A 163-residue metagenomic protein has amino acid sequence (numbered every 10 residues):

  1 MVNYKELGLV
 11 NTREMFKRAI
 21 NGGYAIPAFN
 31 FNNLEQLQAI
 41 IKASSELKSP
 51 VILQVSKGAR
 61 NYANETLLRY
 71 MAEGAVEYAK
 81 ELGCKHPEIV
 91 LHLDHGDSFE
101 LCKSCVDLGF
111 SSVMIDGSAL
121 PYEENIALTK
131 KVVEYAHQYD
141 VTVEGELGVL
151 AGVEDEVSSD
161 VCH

Functional and structural regions predicted by a protein language model:
M1-P27, G74-V76, K80-G83: N-terminal amphipathic alpha-helix/helix-capping segment at the start of soluble metabolic enzymes
V2, Y24, Q54-E65, S111-L128 (+1 more regions): Glycine-rich tight-turn/loop motif centered on a GG-T
L7-I20, F29, E35-L53: N-terminal glycine-rich anion-binding loops that anchor highly charged ligand groups
N21-A25, L47-V51, C84-I89, F110-S111 (+1 more regions): Short, well-ordered coil/turn segments that N-cap beta-strands
I26-N30, V51-V55, I89-H95, V113-I115 (+1 more regions): Hydrophobic faces of well-ordered beta-strands that scaffold small-molecule active sites in alpha/beta enzyme cores
N32-L34, S56-G58, D94-S98, S118-L120 (+1 more regions): Active-site beta-loop-alpha junctions enriched in small/polar residues
E35-Q38, Y62-R69, H95-S104, G117-T142: Active-site-adjacent beta->alpha loops and helix N-cap segments on the catalytic face of soluble alpha/beta enzymes
I41, E46-V106: Active-site cofactor/substrate anionic-group-binding motifs, chiefly glycine- and Lys/Arg-rich phosphate-binding loops
